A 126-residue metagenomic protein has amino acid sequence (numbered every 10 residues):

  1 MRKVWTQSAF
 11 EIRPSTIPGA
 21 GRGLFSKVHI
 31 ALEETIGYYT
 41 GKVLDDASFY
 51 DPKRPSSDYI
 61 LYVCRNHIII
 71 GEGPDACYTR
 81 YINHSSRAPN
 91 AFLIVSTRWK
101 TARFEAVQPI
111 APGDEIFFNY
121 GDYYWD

Functional and structural regions predicted by a protein language model:
R2-P89: Catalytic cores of histone-lysine modification enzymes
S86-D126: C-terminal SET catalytic tail plus cysteine-rich post-SET Zn-binding segment of SAM-dependent SET-domain
